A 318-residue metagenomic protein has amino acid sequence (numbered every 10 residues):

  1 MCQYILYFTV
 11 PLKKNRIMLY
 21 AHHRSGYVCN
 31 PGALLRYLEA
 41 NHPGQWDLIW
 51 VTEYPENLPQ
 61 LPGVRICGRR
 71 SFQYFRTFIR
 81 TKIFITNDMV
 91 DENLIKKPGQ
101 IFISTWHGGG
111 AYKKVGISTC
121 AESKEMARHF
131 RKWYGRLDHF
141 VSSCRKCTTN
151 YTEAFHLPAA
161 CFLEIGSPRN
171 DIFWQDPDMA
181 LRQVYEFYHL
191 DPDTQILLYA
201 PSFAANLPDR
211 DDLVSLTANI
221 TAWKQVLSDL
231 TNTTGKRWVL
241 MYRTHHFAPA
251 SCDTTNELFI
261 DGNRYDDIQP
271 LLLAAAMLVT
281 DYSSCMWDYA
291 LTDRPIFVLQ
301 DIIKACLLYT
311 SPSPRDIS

Functional and structural regions predicted by a protein language model:
M1-M18, H22-R24: Membrane-proximal basic amphipathic "stem/tether" segments
V10-I17, G99, P192-Q195: A short, charged/proline- and glycine-enriched loop that marks the coil->beta-strand transition at the N-terminal
R16-D176: Active-site and donor-binding regions of nucleotide-sugar-utilizing enzymes
V28-L35, P168-C252: Conserved catalytic-core segment of nucleotide-activated headgroup transferases in glycan assembly
T52-Y54, H246, I302: Residues in the short beta-alpha loop(s) of Rossmann-like NAD(P)-binding domains
G68-T81, H246-W287: Donor nucleotide-activated moiety binding/catalytic core segment of transferases that use nucleotide-activated donors
F84-K113, Y265-L308: A donor-sugar binding/catalytic signature common to diverse glycosyltransferases and related nucleotide-sugar
Y309-S318: Single conserved hydrophobic/aromatic residue that forms the stacking wall/gate of nucleotide- or nucleobase-binding
